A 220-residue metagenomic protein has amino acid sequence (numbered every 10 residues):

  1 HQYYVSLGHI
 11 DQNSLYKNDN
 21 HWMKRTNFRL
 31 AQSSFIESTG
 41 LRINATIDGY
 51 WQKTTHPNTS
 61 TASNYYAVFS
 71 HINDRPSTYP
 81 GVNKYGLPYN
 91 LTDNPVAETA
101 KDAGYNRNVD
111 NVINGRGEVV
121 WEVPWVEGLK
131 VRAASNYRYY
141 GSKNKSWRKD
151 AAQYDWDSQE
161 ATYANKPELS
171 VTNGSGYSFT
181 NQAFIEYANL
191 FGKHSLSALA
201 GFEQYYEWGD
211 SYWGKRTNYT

Functional and structural regions predicted by a protein language model:
H1, S14-N114, R132-T220: Surface-exposed loop/interface segments of Gram-negative outer-membrane beta-barrel transport/assembly proteins
H9-D11: Transmembrane beta-strand segments that form the barrel wall of outer-membrane beta-barrel proteins
V119-E127: Long hydrophobic segments that form regular secondary structure
